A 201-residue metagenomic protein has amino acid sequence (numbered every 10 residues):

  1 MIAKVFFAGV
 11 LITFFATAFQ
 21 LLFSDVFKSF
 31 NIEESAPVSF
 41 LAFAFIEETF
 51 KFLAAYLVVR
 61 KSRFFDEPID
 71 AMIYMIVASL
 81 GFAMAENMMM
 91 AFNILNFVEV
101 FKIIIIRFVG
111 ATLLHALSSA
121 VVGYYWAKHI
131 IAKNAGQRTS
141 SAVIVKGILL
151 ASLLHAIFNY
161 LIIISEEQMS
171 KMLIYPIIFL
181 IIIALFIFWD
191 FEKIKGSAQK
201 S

Functional and structural regions predicted by a protein language model:
M1-S201: Hydrophobic alpha-helical segments at protein termini of multi-pass membrane proteins
